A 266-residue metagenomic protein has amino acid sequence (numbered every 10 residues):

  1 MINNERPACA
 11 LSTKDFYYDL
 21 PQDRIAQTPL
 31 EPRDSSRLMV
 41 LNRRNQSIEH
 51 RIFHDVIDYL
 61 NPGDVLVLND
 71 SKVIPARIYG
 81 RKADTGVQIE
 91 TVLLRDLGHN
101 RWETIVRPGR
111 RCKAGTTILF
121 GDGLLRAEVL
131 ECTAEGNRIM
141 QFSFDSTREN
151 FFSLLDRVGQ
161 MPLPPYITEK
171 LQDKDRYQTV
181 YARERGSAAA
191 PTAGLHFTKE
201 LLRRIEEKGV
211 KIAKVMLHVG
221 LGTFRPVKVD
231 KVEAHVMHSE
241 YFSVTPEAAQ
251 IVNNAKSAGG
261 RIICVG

Functional and structural regions predicted by a protein language model:
I2-V265: Surface-exposed, charge/polar-rich loops and edge strands
